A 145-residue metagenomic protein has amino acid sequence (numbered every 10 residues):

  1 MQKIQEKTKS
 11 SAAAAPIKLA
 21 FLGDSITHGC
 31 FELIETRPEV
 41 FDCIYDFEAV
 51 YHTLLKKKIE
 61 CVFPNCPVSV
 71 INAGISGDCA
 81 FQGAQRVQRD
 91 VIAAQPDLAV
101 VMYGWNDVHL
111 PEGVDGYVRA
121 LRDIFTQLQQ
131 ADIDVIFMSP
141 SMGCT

Functional and structural regions predicted by a protein language model:
Q2-A14, T53-S69, D78-T145: Alpha-helical cap/lid subdomain in secreted, periplasmic, or secretory-pathway luminal O-acyl-processing enzymes
K9-Y45: Short glycine-rich His-centered loop
F21-L22, N72, F137: A structural signal for the hydrophobic beta-strands that form the central parallel beta-sheet of Rossmann-like
S25, F31, S76-C79, N106: Gly/Ser/Thr-rich beta-alpha loop segments that engage phosphate groups in nucleotides
T36-E60: Short catalytic helix/loop segments, enriched in acidic residues and glycine and frequently bearing histidine
